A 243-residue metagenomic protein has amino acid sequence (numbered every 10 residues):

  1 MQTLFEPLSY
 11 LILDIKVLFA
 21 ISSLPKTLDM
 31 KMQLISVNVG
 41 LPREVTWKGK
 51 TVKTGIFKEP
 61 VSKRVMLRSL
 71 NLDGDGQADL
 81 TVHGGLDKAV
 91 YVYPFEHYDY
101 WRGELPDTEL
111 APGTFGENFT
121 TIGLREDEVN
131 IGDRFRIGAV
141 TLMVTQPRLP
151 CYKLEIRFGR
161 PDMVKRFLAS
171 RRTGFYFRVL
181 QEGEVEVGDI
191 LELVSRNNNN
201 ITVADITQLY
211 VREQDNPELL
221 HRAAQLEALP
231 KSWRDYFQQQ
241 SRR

Functional and structural regions predicted by a protein language model:
P7: Cationic, low-complexity basic patches in intrinsically disordered or flexible, solvent-exposed regions
L11-L13: Short hydrophobic targeting helices and cationic amphipathic motifs that mediate membrane/organellar targeting
L24-L154, D162, N198-R243: Electropositive, beta-rich accessory/interaction domains or terminal extensions that provide binding surfaces
T121-G123, G174-L180: Short alpha-helix capping/helix-loop boundary micro-motifs
G132, V187-G188: Loop/turn positions that initiate beta-strands
R157-L168: Short beta-strand-turn/beta-hairpin segments enriched in glycine/proline and small hydrophobics that form edge-strand
